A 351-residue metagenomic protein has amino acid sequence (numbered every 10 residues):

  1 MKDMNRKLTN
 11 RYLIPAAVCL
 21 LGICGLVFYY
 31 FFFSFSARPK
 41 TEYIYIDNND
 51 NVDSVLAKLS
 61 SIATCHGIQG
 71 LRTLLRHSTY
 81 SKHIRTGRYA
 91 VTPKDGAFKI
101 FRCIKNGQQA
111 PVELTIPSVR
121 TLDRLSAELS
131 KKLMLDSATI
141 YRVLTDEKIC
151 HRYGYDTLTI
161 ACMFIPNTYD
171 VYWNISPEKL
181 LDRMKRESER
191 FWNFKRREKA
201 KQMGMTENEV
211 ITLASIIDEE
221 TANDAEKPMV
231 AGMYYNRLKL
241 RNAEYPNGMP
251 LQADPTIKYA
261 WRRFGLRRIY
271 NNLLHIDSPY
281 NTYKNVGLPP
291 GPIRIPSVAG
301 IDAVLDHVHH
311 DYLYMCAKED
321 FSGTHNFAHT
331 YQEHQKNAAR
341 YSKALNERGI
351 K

Functional and structural regions predicted by a protein language model:
K2-T41: N-terminal type II signal-anchor transmembrane helix that functions as the membrane-insertion/stop-transfer segment
M4, I23-L26, R88, Y155 (+2 more regions): Intrinsically disordered, low-complexity regions
I14-C19, S61-A63, T86-R88, T139-L144 (+2 more regions): N-terminal start-of-chain detector that recognizes signal peptides and the immediate post-cleavage beginning
A16, I44-D47, T92, Q202 (+2 more regions): Pocket-edge positions in alpha/beta enzyme catalytic cores
F28-W192: Signal peptide-directed extracytoplasmic domains
A127, M134-A138, R142, I149-K351: Bacterial extracytoplasmic/cell-wall-associated proteins, especially those involved in peptidoglycan
